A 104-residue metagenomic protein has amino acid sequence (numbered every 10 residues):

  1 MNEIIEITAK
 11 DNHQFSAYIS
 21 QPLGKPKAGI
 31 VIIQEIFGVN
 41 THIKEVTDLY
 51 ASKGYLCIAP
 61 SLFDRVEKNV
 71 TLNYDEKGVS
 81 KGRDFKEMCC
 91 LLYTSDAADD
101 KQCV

Functional and structural regions predicted by a protein language model:
M1-P22: N-terminal cap/lid segment of alpha/beta-hydrolase-fold proteins
K27-Q34: Short beta-strand element of the alpha/beta-hydrolase
I36-G38: Active-site glycine-rich loops that stabilize anionic/oxyanionic intermediates across multiple enzyme folds
N40-H42, E67: Short N-terminal helix/helix-N-cap motif within the alpha/beta-hydrolase-1
I43-P60: Short amphipathic alpha-helix adjacent to the substrate-entry channel of hydrolases
D64-L92: Cap/lid segment of the alpha/beta-hydrolase catalytic domain
Y93-A98: Conserved small/polar residues in nucleotide/adenosyl-binding loops
